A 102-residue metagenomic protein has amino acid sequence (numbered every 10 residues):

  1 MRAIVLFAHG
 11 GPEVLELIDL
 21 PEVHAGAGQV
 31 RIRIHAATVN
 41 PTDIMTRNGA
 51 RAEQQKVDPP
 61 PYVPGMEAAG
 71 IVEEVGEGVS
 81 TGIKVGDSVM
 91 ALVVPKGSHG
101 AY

Functional and structural regions predicted by a protein language model:
M1-R2: Extreme N-terminal starter segment of soluble prokaryotic enzymes
L6, R47, E73-E74: Short beta-strand-to-turn element immediately C-terminal to the catalytic PLP-Schiff-base lysine in fold type I
L6-A8, L92: A generic structural motif
G10-L15, P41-T42, S80: Short N-terminal binding/cap micro-motifs at the start of the first secondary-structure element
P12-L17, A52-Q54: Short gly/ser/thr-rich secondary-structure transition/capping motifs
P21-T38, R51-G97: Glycine-rich beta-strand-centered segment in the early N-terminal region that forms part of a ligand/cofactor-binding
T42-N48: Cytochrome P450 core scaffold surrounding the K-helix E-X-X-R motif and the conserved "meander" helix-loop region
H99-Y102: Acidic-glycine-rich active-site phosphate/pyrophosphate-binding loop
